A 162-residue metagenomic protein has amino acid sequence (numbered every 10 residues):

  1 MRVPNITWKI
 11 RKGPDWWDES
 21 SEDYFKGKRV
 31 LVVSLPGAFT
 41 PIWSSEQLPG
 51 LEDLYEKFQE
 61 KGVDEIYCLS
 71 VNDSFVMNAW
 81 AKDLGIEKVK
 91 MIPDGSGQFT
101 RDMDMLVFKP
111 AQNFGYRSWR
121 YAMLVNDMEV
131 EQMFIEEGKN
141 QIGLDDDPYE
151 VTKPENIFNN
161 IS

Functional and structural regions predicted by a protein language model:
M1-S162: Chalcogenol-based redox active-site neighborhoods
